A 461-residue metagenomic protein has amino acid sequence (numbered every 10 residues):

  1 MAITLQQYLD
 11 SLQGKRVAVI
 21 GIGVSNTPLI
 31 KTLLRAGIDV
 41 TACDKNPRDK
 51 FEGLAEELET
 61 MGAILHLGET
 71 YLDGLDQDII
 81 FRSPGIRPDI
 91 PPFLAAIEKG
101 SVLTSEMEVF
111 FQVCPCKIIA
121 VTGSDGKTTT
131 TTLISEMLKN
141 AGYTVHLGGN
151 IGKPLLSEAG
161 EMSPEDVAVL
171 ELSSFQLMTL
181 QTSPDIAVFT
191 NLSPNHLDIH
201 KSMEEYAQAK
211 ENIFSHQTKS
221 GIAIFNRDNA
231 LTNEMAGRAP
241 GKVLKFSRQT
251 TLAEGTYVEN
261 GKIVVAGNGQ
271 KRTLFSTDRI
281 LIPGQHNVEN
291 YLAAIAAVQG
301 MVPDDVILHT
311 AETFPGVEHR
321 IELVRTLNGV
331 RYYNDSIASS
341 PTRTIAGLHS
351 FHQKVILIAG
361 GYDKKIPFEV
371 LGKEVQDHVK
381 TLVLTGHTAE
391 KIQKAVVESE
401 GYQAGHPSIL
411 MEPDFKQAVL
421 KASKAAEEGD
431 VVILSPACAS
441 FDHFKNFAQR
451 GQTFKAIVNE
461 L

Functional and structural regions predicted by a protein language model:
M1-S105, V109, P303: N-terminal leader/targeting and accessory segments in enzymes
I3-R16, N26-A36, T144, F275-K380: Nucleotide phosphate-binding/pyrophosphate-handling subdomain across enzymes that bind or process nucleotide phosphates
L33, I80, V121, N150 (+11 more regions): Residue-level signal for inorganic ion chemistry
L34-R35, L72-L75, P84-R227, L231-K242 (+1 more regions): Phosphate-binding loop of NTP-binding sites
D39-N46, A223-R227, I358-A359, H378-H387: Short internal beta-strands
V40-D44, L147, V169, K245 (+1 more regions): Short beta-strand "acidic-cap" motif of Rossmann-like dinucleotide-binding folds
T41-N46, H66-E69, T104-E108, P240-V258 (+4 more regions): Beta-strand->loop->alpha-helix junctions that form or flank phosphate-binding loops in nucleotide-handling enzymes
E56, E369-G429: C-terminal helical cap/extension that packs against the catalytic core of soluble nucleotide-cofactor enzymes
